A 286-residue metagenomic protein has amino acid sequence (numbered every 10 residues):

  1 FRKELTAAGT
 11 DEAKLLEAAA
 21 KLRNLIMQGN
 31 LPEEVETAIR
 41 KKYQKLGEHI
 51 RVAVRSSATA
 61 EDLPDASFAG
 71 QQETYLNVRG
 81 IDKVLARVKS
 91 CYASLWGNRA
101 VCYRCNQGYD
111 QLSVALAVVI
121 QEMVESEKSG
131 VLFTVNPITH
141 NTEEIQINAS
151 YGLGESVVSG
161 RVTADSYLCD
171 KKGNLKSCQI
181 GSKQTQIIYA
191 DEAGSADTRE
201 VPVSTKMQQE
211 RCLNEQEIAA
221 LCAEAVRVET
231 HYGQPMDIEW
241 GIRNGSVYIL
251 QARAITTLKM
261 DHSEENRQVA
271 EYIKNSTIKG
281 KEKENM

Functional and structural regions predicted by a protein language model:
F1-V119, Q208-G233, I249-Q251, I255 (+2 more regions): N-terminal beta-alpha lobe that positions the nucleotide/phosphoryl donor in ATP/NTP-coupled carboxylate activation
A13-E17, S90, G130-M286: Conserved divalent-metal-coordinating catalytic cores that perform phosphate/pyrophosphate/nucleotidyl transfer
A53-S56, N77, V119-I120, F133 (+2 more regions): General beta-strand structural signal in soluble alpha/beta enzymes
S56-A58, E122, I242-N244: A general secondary-structure junction signal
D110, A115-I138: Structured beta-strand/loop patches that form or line metal/cofactor-binding pockets in enzymes
